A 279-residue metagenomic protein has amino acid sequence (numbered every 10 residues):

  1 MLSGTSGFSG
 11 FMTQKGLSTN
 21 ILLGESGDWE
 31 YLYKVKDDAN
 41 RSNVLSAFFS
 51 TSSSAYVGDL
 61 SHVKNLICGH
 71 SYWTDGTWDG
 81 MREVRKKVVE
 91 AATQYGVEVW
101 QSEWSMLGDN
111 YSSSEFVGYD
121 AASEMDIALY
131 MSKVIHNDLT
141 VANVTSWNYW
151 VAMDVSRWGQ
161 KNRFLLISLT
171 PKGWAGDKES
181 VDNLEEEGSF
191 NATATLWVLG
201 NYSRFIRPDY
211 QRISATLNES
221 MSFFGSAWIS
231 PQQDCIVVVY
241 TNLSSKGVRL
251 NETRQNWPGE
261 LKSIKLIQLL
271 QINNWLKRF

Functional and structural regions predicted by a protein language model:
L2-V134, V141: Noncatalytic carbohydrate-binding groove/subsite architecture in carbohydrate-active enzymes
E25, S71, Q101-G108, N148-V151 (+4 more regions): Active-site proximal loops enriched in glycine and acidic residues that flank catalytic Cys/His/Asp and coordinate
D59-L60, V99, S132, W147 (+4 more regions): Domain-wide signal for the mature, well-folded portions of proteins, strongly enriched in nucleus-encoded organellar
G80-K87, S114, N162, S214-A215 (+2 more regions): Composition- and surface-driven signal marking solvent-exposed, interaction-prone regions in large proteins
E98-N201, I213-N218: Aromatic/acidic polysaccharide-binding cleft in carbohydrate-active enzymes
R204, L217-K262: Carbohydrate-binding surface patches
I206-I213: Glycine-centered loop/turn motifs
T253-F279: Acidic, Ser/Thr/Pro-rich beta/coil linker or hinge segments at domain junctions
